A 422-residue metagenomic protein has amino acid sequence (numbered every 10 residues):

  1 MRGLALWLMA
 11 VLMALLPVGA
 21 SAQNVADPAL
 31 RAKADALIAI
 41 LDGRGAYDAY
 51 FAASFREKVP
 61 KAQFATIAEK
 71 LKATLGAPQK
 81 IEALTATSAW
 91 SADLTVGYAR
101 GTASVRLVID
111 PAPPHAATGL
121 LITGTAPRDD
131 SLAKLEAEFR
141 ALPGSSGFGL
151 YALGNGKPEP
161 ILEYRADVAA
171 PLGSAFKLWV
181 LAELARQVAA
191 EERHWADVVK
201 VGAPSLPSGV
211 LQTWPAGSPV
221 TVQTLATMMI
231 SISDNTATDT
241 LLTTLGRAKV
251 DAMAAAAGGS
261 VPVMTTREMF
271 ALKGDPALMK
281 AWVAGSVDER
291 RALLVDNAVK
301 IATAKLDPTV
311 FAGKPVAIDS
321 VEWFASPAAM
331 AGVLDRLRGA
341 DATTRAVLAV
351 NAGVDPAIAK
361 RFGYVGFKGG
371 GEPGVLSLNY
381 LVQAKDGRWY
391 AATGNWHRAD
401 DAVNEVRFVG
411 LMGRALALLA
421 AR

Functional and structural regions predicted by a protein language model:
S21-I40, D129: Short, low-complexity N-terminal intrinsically disordered segments enriched in polar/charged residues
G45-W90: Short solvent-exposed beta->alpha transition segments
T87-K134, L411-A415: Exposed beta-sheet edge and beta->alpha loop/turn motif
T123-G156, P160-V168: Beta-lactamase-like hydrolase cores
G124-E136, A141-L142, A312-R422: Structured C-terminal helix/loop/strand segments within mature extracytoplasmic catalytic/sensor domains
R128, A216-K305, A328: Active-site-adjacent helix/loop patches that line small-molecule binding or acyl-intermediate pockets
P171-V199, M229, A392: Active-site SXXK
A190-S218: Short, glycine/proline-biased beta-turn/loop segments that scaffold the active-site neighborhood
